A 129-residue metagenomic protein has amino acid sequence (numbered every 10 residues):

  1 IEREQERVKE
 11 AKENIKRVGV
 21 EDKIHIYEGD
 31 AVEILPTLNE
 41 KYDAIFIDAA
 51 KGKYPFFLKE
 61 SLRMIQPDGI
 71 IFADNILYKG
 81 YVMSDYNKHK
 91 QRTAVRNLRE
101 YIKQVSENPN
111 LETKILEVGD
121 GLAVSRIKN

Functional and structural regions predicted by a protein language model:
I1-N129: S-adenosylmethionine/decaboxylated-SAM
